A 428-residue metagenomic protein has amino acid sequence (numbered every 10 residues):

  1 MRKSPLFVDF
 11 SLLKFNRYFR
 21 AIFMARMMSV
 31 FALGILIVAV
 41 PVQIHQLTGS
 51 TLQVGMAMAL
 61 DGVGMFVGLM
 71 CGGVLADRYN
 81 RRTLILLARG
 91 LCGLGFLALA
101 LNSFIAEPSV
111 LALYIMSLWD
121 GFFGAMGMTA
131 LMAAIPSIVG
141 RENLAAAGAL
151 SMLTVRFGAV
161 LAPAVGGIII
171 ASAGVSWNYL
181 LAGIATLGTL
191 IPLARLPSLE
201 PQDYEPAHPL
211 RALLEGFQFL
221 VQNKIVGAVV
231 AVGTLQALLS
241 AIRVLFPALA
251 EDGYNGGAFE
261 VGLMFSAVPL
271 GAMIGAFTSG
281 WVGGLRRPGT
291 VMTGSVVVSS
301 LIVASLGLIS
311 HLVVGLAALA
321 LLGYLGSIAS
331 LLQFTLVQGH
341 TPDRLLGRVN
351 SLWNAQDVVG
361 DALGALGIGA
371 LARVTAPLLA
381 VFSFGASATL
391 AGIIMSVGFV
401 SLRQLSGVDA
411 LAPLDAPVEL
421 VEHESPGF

Functional and structural regions predicted by a protein language model:
M1-F19, S198-A231, L414-F428: Juxtamembrane intracellular "pre-TM" segments in multi-pass secondary transporters
F23, M27, F31, I35-A39 (+4 more regions): A single, central transmembrane helix in multi-pass transporters
M27, A59, V63, G90 (+5 more regions): Transmembrane alpha-helical cores of Major Facilitator Superfamily
M27, G95, P108-M126, T234 (+1 more regions): Hydrophobic core of transmembrane alpha-helices in multi-pass small-molecule transporters, especially MFS/SLC-type
L36-A39, Q43, T48-M58, A149 (+2 more regions): Small-residue hotspots at the loop-to-helix junctions and early N-terminal turns of transmembrane alpha-helices
A57, F66-C71, R78, R82-A88 (+6 more regions): C-terminal transmembrane bundle of multi-pass solute transporters/carriers
I105-A106, A133, S137, Y179 (+2 more regions): Helix-loop junctions on the cytosolic side of multi-pass membrane transporters, especially the intracellular loop
V110-G121, A125, A146-L199, M264-S266 (+3 more regions): Hydrophobic alpha-helical transmembrane segments
